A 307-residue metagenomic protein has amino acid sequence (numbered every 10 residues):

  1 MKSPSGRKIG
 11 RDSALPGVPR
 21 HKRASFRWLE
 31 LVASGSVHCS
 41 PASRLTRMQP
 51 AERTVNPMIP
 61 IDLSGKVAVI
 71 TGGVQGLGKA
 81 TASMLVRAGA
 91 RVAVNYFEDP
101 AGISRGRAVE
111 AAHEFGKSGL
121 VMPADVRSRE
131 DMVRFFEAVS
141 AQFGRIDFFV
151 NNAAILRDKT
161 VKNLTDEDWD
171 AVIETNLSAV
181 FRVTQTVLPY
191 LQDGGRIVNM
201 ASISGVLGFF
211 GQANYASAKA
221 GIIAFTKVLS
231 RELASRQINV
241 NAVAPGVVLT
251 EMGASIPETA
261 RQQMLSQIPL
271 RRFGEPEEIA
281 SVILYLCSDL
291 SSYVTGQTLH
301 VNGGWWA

Functional and structural regions predicted by a protein language model:
P50-F143, F148, R157, E167-D168: Short-chain dehydrogenase/reductase
N56-I59, L207, Q267, L284 (+1 more regions): Short C-terminal tail/terminal secondary-structure segment of NAD(P)H-dependent dehydrogenase/reductase domains
T160-V161, D168-I173, G253, M264: Substrate-binding pocket helix/loop in short-chain dehydrogenase/reductase
T184, A218, T226: Active-site helix of classical SDR
S202: Residue(s) in the substrate-gating loop at a strand-loop-helix junction that position the organic substrate next
A234, N239, V294-G296: Short, small/polar-rich loop/turn modules that mediate ligand/substrate recognition or access, typified
P269-I279, L290: A conserved structural motif in NAD(P)-dependent oxidoreductases
